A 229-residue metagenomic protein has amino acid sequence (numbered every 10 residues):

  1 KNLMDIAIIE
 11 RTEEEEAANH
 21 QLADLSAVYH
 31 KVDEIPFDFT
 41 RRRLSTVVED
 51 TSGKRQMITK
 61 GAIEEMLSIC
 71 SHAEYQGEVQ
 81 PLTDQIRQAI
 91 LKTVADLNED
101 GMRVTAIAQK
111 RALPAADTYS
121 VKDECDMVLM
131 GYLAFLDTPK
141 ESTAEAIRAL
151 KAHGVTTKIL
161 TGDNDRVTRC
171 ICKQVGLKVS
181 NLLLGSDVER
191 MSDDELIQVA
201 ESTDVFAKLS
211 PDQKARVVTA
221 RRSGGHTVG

Functional and structural regions predicted by a protein language model:
K1-L129, F135, R148-A149, T157 (+1 more regions): Cytosolic catalytic regions of ATP/NTP-dependent phosphoryl-transfer enzymes
D84, S120-G229: Conserved ATP-binding TGD loop and adjacent catalytic N/P-domain core of P-type ATPases
